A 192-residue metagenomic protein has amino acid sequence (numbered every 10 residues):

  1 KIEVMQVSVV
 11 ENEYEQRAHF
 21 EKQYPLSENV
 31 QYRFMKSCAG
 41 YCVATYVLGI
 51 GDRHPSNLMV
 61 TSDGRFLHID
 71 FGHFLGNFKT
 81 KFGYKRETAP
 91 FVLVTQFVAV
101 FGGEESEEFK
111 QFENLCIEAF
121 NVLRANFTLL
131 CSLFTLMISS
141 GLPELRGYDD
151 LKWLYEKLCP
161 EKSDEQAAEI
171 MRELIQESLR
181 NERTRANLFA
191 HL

Functional and structural regions predicted by a protein language model:
K1-G40, P55, M59-L192: ATP-dependent kinase catalytic cores of phosphoinositide-metabolizing enzymes and PI3K-like protein kinases
V43: Conserved short secondary-structure elements within globular domains
G49, H54-P55: Canonical protein kinase catalytic loop motif
